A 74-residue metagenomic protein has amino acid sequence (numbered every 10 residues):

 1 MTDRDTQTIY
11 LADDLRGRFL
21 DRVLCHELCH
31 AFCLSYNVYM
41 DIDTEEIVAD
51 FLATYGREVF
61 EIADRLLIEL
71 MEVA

Functional and structural regions predicted by a protein language model:
M1-F19, S35-A74: Metalloprotease/metallohydrolase-associated module, dominated by Zn2+-dependent proteases
R22-L34: Active-site recognition of the HExxH zinc-binding catalytic motif
